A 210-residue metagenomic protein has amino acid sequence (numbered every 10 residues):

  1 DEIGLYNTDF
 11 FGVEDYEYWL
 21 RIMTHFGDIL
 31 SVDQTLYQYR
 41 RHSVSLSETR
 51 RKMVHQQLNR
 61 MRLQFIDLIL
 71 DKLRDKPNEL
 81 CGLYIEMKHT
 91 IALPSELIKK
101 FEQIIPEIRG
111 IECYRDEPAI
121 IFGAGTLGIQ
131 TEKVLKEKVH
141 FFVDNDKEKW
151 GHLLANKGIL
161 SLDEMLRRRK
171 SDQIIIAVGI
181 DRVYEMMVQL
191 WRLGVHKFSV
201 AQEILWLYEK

Functional and structural regions predicted by a protein language model:
D1-G4: Conserved nucleotide-sugar donor-binding and metal-coordinating catalytic region shared by glycosyltransferases
Y6, F10, L46-E48, I159: Short clusters of hydrophobic/aromatic residues that line enzyme substrate/ligand-binding pockets
F11, H25, S31: A contiguous binding-surface segment within folded domains or other stable secondary-structure elements
F11-Y18: Acidic donor-binding loop at a coil-to-helix junction in glycosyltransferase catalytic cores that engages
Y16, Q34-T35, G123-G125: Short, well-ordered beta-to-alpha junction loops that form the rim of enzyme active sites and present histidine/acidic
Y18-R21, D28: Short active-site alpha-helical segment characteristic of glycosyltransferases and processive polysaccharide synthases
G27, Q34-S43, E48-L73, L93-G110: Catalytic core of nucleotide-sugar-dependent glycosyltransferases
L73, P77-K210: Hydrophobic, well-ordered beta-alpha structural blocks that scaffold small-molecule cofactor pockets
